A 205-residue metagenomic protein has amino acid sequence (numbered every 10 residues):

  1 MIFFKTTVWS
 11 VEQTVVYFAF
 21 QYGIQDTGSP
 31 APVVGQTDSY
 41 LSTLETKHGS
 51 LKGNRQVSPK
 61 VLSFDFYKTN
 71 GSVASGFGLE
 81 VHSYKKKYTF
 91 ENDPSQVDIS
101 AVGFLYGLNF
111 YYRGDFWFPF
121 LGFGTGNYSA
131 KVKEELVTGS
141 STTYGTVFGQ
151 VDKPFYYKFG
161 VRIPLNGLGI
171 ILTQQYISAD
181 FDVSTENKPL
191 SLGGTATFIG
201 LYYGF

Functional and structural regions predicted by a protein language model:
F4-K86, F205: Short glycine/proline- and aromatic-enriched beta-strand/turn motifs that initiate or cap beta-hairpins
W9-S10, I24, Y40-L44, F66 (+4 more regions): Extended hydrophobic/Leu-rich segments
Q21-S29, H82-Y88, G126-V132, Q175-F181: Structural signature of outer-membrane beta-barrel domains
S29-T37, L44-E45, F155-F205: Predominantly the C-terminal beta-signal and adjacent terminal strand-loop region of outer-membrane beta-barrel
T46-K52, F90-I99, G139-G149, D182-L190: Extracellular loop and loop/strand-boundary signature of outer-membrane beta-barrel proteins
R55, F110, V161: Short, exposed beta-strand/loop patches in secreted or surface proteins that constitute
S58-S140, K153, L168, L192-F205: Gram-negative (and chloroplast) outer-membrane scaffold detector with strong preference for beta-barrel transmembrane
